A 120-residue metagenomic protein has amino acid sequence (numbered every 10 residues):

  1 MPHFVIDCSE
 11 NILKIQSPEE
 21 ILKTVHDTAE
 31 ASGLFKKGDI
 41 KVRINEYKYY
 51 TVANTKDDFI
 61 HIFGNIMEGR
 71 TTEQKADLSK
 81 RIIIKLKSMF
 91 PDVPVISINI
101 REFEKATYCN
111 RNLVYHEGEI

Functional and structural regions predicted by a protein language model:
M1, G38-F63: Short edge beta-strands and adjacent turn/loop segments
I6-I44: N-terminal first-folded block
S9, R43-Y47, N99-F103: Short loop/turn motifs enriched for small/polar and acidic residues
E20-K23, M67, A106: Macromolecular interaction modules
A53-F90: Mid-chain, well-packed structural core segment of small domains
K85-T107: C-terminal structural segments of small proteins and small subunits
C109-I120: Short, low-complexity, polybasic intrinsically disordered segments
